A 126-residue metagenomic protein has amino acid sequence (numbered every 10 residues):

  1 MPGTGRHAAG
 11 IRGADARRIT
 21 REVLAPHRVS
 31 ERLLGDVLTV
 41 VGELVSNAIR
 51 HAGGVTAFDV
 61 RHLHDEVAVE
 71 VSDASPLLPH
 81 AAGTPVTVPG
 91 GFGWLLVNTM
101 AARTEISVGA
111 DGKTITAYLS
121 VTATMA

Functional and structural regions predicted by a protein language model:
M1-T4, I49-A126: Conserved beta-strand-loop-beta-strand hairpin that lines the nucleotide-binding pocket of ATP/GTP-utilizing enzymes
G3-D15: STAS-typified acidic loop motif
H7, E31-R32, H80-A81: Short, contiguous strand/loop micro-motifs
A8, A25-P26, H51: Short, motif-level signal for alpha-helix interfacial/capping segments enriched in acidic residues and aromatics/proline
A14, R18-G42: Conserved short strand/loop->alpha-helix "switch" segment adjacent to the catalytic nucleotide/phosphoryl-transfer site
V41-V45, I49: Active-site rim helix/loop that mediates acceptor-substrate recognition in acyltransferases
